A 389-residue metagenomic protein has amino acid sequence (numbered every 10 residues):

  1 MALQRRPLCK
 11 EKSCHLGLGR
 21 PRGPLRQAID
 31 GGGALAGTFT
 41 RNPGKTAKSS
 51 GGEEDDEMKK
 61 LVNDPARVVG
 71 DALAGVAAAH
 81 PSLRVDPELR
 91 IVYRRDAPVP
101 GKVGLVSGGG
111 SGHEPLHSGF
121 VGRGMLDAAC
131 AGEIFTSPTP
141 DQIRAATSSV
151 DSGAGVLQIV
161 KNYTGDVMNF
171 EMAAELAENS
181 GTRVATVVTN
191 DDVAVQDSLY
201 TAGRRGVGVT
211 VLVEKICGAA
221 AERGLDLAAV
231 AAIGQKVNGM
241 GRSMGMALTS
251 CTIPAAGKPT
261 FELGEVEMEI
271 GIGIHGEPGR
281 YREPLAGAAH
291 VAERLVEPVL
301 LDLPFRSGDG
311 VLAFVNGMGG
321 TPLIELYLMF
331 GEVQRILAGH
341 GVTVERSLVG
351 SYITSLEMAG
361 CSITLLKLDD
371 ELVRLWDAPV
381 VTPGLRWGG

Functional and structural regions predicted by a protein language model:
L18: Glycine-rich Rossmann-fold phosphate-binding loop(s) that bind the pyrophosphate of adenine dinucleotide cofactors
R22-G23: N-terminal Rossmann-fold NAD(P) dinucleotide-binding loop
D55-L105, D370-G389: N-terminal amphipathic/basic leader segments beginning at the initiator methionine
H113, G122-G153, L300: Glycine-rich oxoanion-binding loops at beta->alpha junctions
A129-I134, E178-Y200, G339-V344: Short, acidic/small-residue loops that bind anionic groups at enzyme active sites
V195-R204, E214-H275, G388: Internal, active-site/partner-interface "lid" segment
K258-L328: Glycine-rich phosphate/diphosphate-binding loops and the adjacent beta-loop-alpha structural elements that coordinate
P298-G389: C-terminal non-catalytic interaction/assembly regions of soluble proteins
